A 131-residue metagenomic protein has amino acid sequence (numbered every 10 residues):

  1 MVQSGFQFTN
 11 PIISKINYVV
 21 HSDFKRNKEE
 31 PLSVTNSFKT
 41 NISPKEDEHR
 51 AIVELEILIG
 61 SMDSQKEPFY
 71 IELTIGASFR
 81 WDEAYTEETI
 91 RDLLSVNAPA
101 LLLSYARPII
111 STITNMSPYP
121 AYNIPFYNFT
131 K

Functional and structural regions predicted by a protein language model:
M1-L101, P108-K131: N-terminal intrinsically disordered, cationic/polar leader segments that include organellar targeting peptides
